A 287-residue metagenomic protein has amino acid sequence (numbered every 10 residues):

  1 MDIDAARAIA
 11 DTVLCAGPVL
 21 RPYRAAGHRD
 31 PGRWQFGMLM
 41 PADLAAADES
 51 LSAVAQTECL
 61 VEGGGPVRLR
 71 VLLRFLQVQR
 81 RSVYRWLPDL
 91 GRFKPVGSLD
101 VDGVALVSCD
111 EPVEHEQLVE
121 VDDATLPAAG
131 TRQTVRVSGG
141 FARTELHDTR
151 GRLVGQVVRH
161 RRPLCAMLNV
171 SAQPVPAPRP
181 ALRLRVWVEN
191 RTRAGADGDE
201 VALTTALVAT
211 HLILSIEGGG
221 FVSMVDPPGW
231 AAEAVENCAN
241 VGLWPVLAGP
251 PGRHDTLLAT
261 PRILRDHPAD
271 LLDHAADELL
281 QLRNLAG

Functional and structural regions predicted by a protein language model:
M1, M38-M40, M167, M224: Detector for methionine-enriched segments
I3-E62: N-terminal ordered "arm"
S50-S52, G63-G287: Extended, highly charged accessory segments
